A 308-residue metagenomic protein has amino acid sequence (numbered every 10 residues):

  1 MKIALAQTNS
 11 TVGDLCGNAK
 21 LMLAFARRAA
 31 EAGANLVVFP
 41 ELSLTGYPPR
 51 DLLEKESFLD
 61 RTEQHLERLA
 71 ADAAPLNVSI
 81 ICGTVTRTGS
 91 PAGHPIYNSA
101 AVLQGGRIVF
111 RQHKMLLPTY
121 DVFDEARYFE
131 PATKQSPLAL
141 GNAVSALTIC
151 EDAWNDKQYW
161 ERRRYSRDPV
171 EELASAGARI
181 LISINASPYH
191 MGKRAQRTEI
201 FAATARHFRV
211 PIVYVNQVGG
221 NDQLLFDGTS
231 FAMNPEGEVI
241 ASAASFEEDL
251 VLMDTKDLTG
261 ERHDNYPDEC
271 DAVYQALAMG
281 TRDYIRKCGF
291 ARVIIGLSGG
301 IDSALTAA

Functional and structural regions predicted by a protein language model:
M1-S298, D302-A308: Enzyme catalytic cores with a strong preference for nitrogen-chemistry domains
